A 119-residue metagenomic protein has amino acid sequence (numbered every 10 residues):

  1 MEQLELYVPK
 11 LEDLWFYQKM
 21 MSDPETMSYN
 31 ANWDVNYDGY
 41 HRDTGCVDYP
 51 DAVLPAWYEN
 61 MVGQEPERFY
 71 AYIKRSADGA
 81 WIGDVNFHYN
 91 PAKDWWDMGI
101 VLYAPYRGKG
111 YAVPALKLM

Functional and structural regions predicted by a protein language model:
M1-P105: GNAT-family acyltransferases
L102, G108-M119: Conserved acetyl-CoA-binding loop-helix of GNAT-fold acetyltransferases
